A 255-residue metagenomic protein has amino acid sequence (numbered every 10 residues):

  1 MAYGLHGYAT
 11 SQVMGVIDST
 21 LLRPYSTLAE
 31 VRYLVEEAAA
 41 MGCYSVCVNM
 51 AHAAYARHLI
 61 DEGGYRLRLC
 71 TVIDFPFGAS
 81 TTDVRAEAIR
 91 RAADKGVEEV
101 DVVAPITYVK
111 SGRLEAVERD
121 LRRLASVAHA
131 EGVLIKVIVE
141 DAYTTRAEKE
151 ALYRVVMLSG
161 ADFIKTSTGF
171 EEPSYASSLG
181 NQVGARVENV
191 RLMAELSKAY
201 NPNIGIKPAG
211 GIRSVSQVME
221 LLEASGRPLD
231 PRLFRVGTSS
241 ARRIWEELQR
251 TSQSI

Functional and structural regions predicted by a protein language model:
M1-T82, E87, D94, V155: Conserved N-terminal beta1-alpha1 strand-loop-helix module at the mouth
M1-Y33, E188-G205, I212-I255: Alpha/beta catalytic cores of nucleotide-metabolism and tRNA/nucleoside-modifying enzymes
Q12-L21, V46-V48, L67-F75, V100-V102 (+4 more regions): Hydrophobic faces of well-ordered beta-strands that scaffold small-molecule active sites in alpha/beta enzyme cores
L34-A38, A92, L124, A128 (+3 more regions): Generic structural signal for hydrophobic
V48-R68, S80-V84, I106-A128, Y143-K149 (+3 more regions): Active-site-adjacent beta->alpha loops and helix N-cap segments on the catalytic face of soluble alpha/beta enzymes
R57, S80-D94, T144-V155, A194-P202 (+2 more regions): Catalytic cores of alpha/beta
T71-I73, K95-V109, L158-Q182, G210-I255: Glycine-rich phosphate-binding active-site loops on the catalytic face of alpha/beta enzymes
